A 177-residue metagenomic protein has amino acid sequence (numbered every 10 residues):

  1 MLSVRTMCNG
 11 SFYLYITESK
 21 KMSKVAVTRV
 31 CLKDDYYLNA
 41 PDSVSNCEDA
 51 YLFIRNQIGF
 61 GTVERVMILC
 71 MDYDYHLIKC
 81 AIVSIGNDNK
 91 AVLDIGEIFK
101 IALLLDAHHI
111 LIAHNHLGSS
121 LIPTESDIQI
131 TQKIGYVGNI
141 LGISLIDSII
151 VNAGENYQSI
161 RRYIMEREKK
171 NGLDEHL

Functional and structural regions predicted by a protein language model:
L2, T6-C31, Y36-N39, D49-L52 (+2 more regions): Active-site-proximal loop/helix of nucleotide/amide-processing enzymes and allied scaffolds
S45: Extended substrate/RNA-proximal surfaces in nucleic-acid metabolism proteins
A50-N56, F60-A91: Mobile, glycine- and charge-enriched loop segments and immediately flanking short secondary-structure elements within
